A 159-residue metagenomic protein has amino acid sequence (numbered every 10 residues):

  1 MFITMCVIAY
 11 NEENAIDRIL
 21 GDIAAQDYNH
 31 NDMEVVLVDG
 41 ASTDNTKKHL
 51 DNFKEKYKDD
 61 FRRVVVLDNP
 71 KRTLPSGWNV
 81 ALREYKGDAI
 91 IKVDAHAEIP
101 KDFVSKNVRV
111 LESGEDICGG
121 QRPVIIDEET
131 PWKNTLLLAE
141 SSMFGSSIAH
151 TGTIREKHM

Functional and structural regions predicted by a protein language model:
F2-T4, E34: Cell-envelope/extracellular polymer assembly enzymes that use nucleotide-activated donors
G21-D32: Short, acidic, metal-binding catalytic loop of nucleotide-sugar glycosyltransferases
D22, D39-K48, K71, A97: A conserved acidic beta->alpha catalytic loop
D32-A41, V65-D68: Short beta-strand/loop segment that forms part of the nucleotide-sugar
N69-Y85, K106: Glycine-rich, basic loop-to-helix element that forms the pyrophosphate-binding segment of sugar-nucleotide handling
I90: Short aromatic/hydrophobic "clamp" motif used to bind/position activated sugar donors
K101-N134: Conserved donor NDP-sugar-binding/catalytic core segment of glycosyltransferases
G120-D127, L136-M159: Short, flexible, basic/aromatic active-site loop/helix in glycosyltransferases
